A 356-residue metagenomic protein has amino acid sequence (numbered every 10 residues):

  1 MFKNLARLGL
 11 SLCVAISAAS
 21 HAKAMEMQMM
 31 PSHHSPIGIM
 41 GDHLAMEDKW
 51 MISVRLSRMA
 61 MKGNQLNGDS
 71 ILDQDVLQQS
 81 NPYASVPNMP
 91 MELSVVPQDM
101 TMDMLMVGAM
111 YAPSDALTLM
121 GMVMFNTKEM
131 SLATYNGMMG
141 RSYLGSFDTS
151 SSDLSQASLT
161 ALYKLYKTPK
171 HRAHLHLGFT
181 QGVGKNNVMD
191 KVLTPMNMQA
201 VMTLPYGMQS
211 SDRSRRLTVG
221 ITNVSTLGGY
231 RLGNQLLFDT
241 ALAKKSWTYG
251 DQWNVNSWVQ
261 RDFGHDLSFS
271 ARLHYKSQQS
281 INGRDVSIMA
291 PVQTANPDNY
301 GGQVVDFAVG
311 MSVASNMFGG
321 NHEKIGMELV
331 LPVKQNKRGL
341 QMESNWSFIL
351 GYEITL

Functional and structural regions predicted by a protein language model:
A22-S80, L162-K164, V183-N187, S210: Outer-membrane beta-barrel biogenesis signature
I39-M40, M91-V95, S142-T149, T203-Q209 (+3 more regions): Extracellular loop and loop/strand-boundary signature of outer-membrane beta-barrel proteins
A45, L56, Y111, V123 (+6 more regions): Residue-level signature of outer-membrane beta-barrel architecture
D48, T101-L105, Y143, S151-A157 (+5 more regions): Residues that define the transmembrane beta-barrel architecture of outer-membrane proteins
W50, A116-L119, L159, T168-H171 (+3 more regions): Repeated loop/turn-to-beta-strand initiation elements of outer-membrane beta-barrel proteins
I52-R58, G121-F125, L175-Q181, N234-F238 (+4 more regions): Transmembrane beta-barrel strands of outer-membrane/channel proteins
Q65, I71-N88, K244-L356: Outer membrane beta-barrel transmembrane domains
M124-A241, T294, G302: Outer-membrane pore/translocation modules
